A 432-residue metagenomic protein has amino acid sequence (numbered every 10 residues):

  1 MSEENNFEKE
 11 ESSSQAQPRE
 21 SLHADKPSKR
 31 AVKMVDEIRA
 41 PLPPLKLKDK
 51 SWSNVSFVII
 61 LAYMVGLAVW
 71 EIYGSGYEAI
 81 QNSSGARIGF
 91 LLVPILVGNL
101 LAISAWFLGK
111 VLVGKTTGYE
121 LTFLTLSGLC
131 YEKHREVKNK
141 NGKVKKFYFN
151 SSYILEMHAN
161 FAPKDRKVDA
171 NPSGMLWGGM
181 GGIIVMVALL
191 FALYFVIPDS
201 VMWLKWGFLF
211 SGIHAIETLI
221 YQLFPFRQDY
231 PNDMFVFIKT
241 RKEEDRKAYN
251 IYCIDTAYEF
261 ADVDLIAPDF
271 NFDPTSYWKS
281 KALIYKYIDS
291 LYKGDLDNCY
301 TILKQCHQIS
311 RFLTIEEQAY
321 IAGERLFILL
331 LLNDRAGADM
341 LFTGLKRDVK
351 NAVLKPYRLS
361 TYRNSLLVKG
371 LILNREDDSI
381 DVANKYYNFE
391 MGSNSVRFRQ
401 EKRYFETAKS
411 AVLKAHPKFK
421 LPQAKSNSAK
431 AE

Functional and structural regions predicted by a protein language model:
M1-L45, M391-S395, R399-E432: Low-complexity, intrinsically disordered extramembrane tails and loops of integral membrane proteins
D25-L96: Topogenic membrane-insertion module of multi-pass membrane proteins
A31, T116-T117, T125, N160-V168 (+1 more regions): Polar-ligand-bearing catalytic/cofactor-coordination segments of membrane-embedded or membrane-tethered inner-membrane
L92-K164: Small-residue-rich helix-interface/hinge motifs
A159-E259: Hydrophobic transmembrane alpha-helical segments that form the core helix bundle of multi-pass membrane enzymes
D264-D273, D297-I309, D334-N351, N374-F389 (+1 more regions): Alpha-helical repeat scaffolds
K286, R325, S365-L366: Structural register within alpha-helical repeat arrays
Y292, L313-Y362, L371: Alpha-helical adaptor scaffolds
